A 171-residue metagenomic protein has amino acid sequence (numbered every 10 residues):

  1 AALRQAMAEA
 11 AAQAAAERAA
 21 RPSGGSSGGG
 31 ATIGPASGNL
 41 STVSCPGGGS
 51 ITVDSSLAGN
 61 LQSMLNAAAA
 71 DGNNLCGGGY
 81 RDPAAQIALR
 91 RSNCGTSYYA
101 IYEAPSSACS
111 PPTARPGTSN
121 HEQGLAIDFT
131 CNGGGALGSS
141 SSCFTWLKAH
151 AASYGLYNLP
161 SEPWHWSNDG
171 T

Functional and structural regions predicted by a protein language model:
A1-S27: Alpha-helical oligomerization segments with coiled-coil/rod-like character
P22-T171: Cell-envelope/glycan interface and biosynthesis
